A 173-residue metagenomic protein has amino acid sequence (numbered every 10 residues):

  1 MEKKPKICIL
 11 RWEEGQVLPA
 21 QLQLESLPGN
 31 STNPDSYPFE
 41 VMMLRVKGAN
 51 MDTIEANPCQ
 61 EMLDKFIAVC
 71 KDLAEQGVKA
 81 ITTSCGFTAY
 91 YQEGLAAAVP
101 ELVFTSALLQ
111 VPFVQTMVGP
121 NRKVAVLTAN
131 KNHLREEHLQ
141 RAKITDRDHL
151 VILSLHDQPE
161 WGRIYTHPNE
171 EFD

Functional and structural regions predicted by a protein language model:
M1-E61, T128-F172: N-terminal glycine-rich anion-binding loop in soluble enzyme alpha/beta folds
K6, E101-V103, K123: Proline-centered loop/turn at the N-terminus of a beta-strand
E13-G15, A80-Q92, A107-Q110, A129-H133: Gly/Ser/Thr-rich loops at beta-strand to alpha-helix junctions that form or flank small-molecule/cofactor-binding
E61-G77: Short, well-structured alpha-helical segments in soluble
D64-V69, F87-G94, A98: N-terminal active-site wall of soluble small-molecule enzyme domains
G77-I81, P100-E101: Short active-site oxyanion
G94-V118: Short, acidic/small-residue loops that bind anionic groups at enzyme active sites
